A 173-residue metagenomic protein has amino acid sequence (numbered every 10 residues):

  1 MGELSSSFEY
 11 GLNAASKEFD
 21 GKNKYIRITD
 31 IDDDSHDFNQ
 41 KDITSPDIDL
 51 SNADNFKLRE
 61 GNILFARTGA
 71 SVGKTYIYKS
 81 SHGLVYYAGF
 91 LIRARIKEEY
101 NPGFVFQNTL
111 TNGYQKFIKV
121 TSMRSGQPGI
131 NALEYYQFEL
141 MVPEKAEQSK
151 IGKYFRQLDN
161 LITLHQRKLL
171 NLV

Functional and structural regions predicted by a protein language model:
M1-Y10: Non-catalytic DNA-recognition/assembly elements of restriction-modification systems
S7, I31-D34, S71: Active-site/binding-pocket entry motifs
L12, S16, V85-F90, M123-S149: A short glycine-rich beta-alpha junction/loop motif
K17-D37: Short beta-strand/loop turn elements enriched in aromatics
R27-T29, I43-L110: A short beta-sheet element
K119-V120, Q137, L164: The feature marks the first
V142-V173: Amphipathic alpha-helical coiled-coil/heptad-repeat segments
